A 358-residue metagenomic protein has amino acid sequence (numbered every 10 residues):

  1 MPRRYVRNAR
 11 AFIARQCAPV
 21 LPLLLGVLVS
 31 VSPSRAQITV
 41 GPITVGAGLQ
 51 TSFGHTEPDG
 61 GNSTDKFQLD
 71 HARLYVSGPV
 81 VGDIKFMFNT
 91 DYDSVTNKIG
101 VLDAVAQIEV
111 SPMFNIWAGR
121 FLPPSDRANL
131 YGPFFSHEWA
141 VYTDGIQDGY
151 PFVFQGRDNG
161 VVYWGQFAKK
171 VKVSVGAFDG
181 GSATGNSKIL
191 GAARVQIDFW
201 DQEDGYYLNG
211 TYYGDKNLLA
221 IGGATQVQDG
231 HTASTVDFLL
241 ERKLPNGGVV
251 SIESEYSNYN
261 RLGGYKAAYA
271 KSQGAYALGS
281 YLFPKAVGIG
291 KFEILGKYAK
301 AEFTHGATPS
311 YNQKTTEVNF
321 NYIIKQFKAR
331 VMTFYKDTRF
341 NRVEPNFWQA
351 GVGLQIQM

Functional and structural regions predicted by a protein language model:
M1-R15: N-terminal secretory signal peptides that target proteins for export/translocation
A9, D59-N62, V81, Q107-E109 (+5 more regions): Outer-membrane beta-barrel pore domains
I13, D93-V95, S182, T338-N341: Short strand->helix junction
C17-S30: Bacterial N-terminal signal peptides
V31-A36: Sec/Tat signal peptide C-region and signal peptidase I cleavage site
Q37-E203, N209-G210, K271-A286, K291-T304 (+1 more regions): Outer membrane beta-barrel
E203-Y206, G248-V250: Short, structured loop/turn "capping" segments at alpha-beta junctions
